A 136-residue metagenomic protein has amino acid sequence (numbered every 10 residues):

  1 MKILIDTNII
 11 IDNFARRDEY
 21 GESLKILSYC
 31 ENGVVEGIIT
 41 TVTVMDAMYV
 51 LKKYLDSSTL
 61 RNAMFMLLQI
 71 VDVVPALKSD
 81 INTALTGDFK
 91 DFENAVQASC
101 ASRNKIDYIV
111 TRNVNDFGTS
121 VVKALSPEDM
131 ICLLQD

Functional and structural regions predicted by a protein language model:
M1-I39, K52-T59, T119, I131-D136: Short, well-structured N-terminal submotif of metal-dependent ribonuclease cores
K2, R103-D136: Acidic, PIN/NYN-like endoribonuclease modules and their adjacent C-terminal/linker elements
D12, D46-Y49, N82-A84, T119: A short acidic, helix-capping loop that chelates divalent metal ions and anchors anionic groups
L24, V44-D80: Active-site-proximal, substrate-binding regions of enzyme catalytic domains and RNA-binding/basic surfaces
I39-T40, T111: Short beta-strand segments at enzyme active-site cores
D72-V114: Active-site neighborhoods of divalent-metal-dependent phosphate/nucleic-acid chemistry enzymes
